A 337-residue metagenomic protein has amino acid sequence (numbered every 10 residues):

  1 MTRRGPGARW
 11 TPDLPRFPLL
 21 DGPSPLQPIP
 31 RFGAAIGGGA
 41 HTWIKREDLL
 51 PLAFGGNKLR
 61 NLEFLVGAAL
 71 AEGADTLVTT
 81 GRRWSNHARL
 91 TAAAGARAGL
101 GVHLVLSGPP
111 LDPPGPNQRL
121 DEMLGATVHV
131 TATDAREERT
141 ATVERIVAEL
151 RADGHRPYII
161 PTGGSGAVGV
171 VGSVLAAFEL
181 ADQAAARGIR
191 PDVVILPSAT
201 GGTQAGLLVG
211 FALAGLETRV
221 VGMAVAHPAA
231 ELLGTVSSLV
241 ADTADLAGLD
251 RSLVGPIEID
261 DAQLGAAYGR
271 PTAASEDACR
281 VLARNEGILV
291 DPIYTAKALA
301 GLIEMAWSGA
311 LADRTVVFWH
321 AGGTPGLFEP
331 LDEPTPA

Functional and structural regions predicted by a protein language model:
M1-A337: PLP-dependent amino-acid enzyme catalytic core
